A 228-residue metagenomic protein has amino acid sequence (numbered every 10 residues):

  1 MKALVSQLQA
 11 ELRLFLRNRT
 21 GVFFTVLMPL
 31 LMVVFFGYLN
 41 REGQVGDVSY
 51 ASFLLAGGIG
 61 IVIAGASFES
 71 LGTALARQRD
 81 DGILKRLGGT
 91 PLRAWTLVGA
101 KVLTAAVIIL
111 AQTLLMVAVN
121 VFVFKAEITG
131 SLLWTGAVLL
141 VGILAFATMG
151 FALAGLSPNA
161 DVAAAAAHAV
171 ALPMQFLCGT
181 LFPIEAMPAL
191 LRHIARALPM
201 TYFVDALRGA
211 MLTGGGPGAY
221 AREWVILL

Functional and structural regions predicted by a protein language model:
M1, M28, G60-A64, T73 (+4 more regions): Alpha-helical transmembrane segments of multi-pass membrane transport proteins
M1-L16, L207: A short amphipathic helical element positioned immediately N-terminal to and/or at the very start of a transmembrane
F15, S67-L92: Transmembrane helix boundary and interhelical loop/hinge segments in multi-pass membrane proteins
L16-E42, A51-S70, A111, V170-Q175: Hydrophobic alpha-helical transmembrane segments of multi-pass membrane transport/permease proteins
R19, Y38-G46, L75, V121-G130 (+5 more regions): Membrane-interface elements of multi-pass transporters and channels
V33-Y38, V117, V121, F151 (+4 more regions): Transmembrane alpha-helix boundary and packing residues in multipass membrane permease domains and related
E42-D47, E127, Q175-L228: Membrane-interfacial helix-loop-helix junctions in multi-pass membrane proteins
A94-L172, G215-L228: Alpha-helical transmembrane segments and their short interhelical loops
